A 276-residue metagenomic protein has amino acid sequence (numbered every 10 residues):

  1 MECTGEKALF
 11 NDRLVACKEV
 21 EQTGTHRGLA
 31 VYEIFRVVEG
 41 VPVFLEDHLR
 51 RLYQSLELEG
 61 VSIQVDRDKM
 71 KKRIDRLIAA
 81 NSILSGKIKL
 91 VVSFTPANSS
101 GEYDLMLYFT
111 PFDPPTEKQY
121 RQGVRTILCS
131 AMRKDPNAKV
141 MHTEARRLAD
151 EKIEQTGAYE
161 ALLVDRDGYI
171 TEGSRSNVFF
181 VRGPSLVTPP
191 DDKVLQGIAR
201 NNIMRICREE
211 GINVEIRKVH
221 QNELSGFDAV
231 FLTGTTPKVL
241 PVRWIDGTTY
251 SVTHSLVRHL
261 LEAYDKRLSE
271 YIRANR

Functional and structural regions predicted by a protein language model:
M1-R76, N98-R276: Helix-start/capping segments and mature chain N-termini
D68-P96: Short, acidic/charged, Gly/Pro-enriched secondary-structure junctions
